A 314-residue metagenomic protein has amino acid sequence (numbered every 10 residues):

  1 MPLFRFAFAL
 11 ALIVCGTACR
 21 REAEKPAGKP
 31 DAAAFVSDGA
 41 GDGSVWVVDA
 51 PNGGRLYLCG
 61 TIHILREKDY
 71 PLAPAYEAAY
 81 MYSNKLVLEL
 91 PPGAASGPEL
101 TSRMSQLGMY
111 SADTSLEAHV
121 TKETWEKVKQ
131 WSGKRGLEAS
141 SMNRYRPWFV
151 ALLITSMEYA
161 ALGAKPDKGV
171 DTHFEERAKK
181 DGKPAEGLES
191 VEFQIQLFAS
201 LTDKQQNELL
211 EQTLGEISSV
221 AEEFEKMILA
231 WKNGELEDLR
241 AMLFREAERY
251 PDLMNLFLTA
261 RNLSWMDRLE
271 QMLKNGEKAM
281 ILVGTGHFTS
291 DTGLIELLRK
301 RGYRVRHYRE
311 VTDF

Functional and structural regions predicted by a protein language model:
P2-A9: Sec-dependent signal peptide recognition, specifically the positively charged N-region followed immediately by
F6, A50-G53, K274-N275: Short hydrophobic "helix-edge" motifs at membrane interfaces and signal-peptide entry regions
F6, R21-E22: Hydrophobic alpha-helical segments, especially transmembrane helices and their immediate juxtamembrane helical caps
C15-A18: C-terminal motif of bacterial Sec signal peptides marking the signal peptidase cleavage site
A23-S37, S44-F257: Structured, acidic catalytic/metal-binding patches in enzyme active sites
P251-F314: A cross-kingdom marker for long, charged
